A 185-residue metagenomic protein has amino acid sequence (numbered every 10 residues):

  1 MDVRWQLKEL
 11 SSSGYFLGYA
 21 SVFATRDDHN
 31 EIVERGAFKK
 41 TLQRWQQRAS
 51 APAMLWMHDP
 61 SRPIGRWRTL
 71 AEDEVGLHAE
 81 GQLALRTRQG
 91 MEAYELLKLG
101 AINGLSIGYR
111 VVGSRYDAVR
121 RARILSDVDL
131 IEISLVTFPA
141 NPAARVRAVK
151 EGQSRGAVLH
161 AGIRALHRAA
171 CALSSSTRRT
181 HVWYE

Functional and structural regions predicted by a protein language model:
M1-Q47, R155-L166, H181-Y184: Polar/acidic, low-complexity leader/linker segments enriched in S/T/G and N/D
V3, D28-E31, P60, E74 (+1 more regions): Short linear motifs in intrinsically disordered/low-complexity regions
Q6-L17, R68-S174, Y184: Residue microenvironments linked to proteolytic maturation and disulfide-stabilized extracellular modules
V22, H58, S134-T137: Residues at the C-termini of beta-strands that transition into short coil/loop
T25, D59-R62, L85-T87, G113: Short, charged/polar surface micro-motifs in flexible loops or helix N-caps
H29-N30, P63-G65, Y116-A118: Short, solvent-exposed polar/charged micro-motifs at secondary-structure junctions
K39-Q82: A glycine-rich, hydrophobic loop/mini-helix early in the fold
